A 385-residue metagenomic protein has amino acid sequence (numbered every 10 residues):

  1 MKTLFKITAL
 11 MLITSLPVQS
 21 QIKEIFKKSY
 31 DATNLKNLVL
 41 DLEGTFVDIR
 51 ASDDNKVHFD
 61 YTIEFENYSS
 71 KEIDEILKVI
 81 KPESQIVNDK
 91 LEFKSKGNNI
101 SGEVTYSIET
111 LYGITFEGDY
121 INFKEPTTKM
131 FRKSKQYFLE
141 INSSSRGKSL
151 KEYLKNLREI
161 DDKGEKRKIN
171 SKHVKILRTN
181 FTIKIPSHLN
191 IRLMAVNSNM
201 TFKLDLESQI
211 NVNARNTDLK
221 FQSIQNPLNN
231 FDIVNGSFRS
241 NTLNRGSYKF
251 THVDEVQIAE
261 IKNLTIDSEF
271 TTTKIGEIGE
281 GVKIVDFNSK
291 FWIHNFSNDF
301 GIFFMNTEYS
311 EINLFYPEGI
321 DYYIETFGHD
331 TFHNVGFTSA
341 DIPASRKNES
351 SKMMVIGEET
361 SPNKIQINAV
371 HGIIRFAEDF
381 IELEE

Functional and structural regions predicted by a protein language model:
K2-T8, Q19-I233, S237-T251, E255-E385: Intrinsically disordered, low-complexity terminal regions
I13-P17: N-terminal signal peptide c-region/cleavage motif recognized by signal peptidases
